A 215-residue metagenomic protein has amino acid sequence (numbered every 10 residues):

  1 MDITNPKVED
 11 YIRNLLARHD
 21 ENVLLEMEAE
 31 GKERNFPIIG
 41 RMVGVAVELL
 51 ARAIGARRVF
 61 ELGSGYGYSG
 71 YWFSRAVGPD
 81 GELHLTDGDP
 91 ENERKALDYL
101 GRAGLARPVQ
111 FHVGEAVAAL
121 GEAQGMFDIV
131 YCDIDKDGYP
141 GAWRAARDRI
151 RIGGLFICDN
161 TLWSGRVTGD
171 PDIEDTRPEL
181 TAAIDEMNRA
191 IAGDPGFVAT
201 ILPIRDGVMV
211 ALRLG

Functional and structural regions predicted by a protein language model:
M1-I129, K136-I157, T161-G215: A short alpha-helical cap/connector motif
